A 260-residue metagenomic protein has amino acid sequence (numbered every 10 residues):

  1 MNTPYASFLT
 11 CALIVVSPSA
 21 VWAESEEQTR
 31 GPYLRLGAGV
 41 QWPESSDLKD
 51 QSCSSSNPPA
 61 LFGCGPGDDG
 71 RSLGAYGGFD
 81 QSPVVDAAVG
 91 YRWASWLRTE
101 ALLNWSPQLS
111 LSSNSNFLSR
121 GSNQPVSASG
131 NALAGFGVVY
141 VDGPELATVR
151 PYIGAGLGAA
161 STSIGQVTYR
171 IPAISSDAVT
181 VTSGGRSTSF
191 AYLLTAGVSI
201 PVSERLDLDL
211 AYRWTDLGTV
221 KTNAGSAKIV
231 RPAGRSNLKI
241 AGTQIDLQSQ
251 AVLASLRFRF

Functional and structural regions predicted by a protein language model:
M1-R30: Cleavable N-terminal export/targeting peptides
A20-S56: Outer-membrane beta-barrel biogenesis signature
P32, P83-V85, L97, L133-G135 (+3 more regions): Hydrophobic core residues within well-ordered beta-strands of beta-rich domains
Y33-R35, D246-F260: Outer-membrane beta-barrel "beta-signal"
L34-A38, A87-V89, T99-A101, V139 (+4 more regions): Membrane-embedded beta-strand positions of outer-membrane beta-barrel proteins
V40, W93, W105, G143 (+4 more regions): Short beta-strand segments enriched in hydrophobic/aromatic residues within well-folded beta-rich domains
P43-Q81, N104-A134, A159-S189, L217-A251: Extracellular/periplasm-exposed beta-strand and loop segments of Gram-negative cell-envelope proteins, dominated by
W96-T99, A147-V149, E204-L208: Repeated loop/turn-to-beta-strand initiation elements of outer-membrane beta-barrel proteins
